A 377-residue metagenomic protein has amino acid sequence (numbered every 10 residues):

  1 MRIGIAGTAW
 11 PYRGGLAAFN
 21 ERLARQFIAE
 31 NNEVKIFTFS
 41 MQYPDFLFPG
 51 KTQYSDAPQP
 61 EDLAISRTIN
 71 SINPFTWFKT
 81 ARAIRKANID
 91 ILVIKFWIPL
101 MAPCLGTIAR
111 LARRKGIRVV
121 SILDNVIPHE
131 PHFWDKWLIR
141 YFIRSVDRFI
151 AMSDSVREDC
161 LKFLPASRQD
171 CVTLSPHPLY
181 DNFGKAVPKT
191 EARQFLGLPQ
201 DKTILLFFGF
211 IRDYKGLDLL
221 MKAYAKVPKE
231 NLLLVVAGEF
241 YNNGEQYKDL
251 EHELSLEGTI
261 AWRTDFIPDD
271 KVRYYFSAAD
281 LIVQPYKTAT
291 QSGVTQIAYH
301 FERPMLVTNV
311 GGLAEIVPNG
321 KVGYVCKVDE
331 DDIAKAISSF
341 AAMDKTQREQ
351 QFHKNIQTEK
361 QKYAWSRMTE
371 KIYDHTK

Functional and structural regions predicted by a protein language model:
G7-R13, R25-K86, V156, D170-V172 (+1 more regions): N-terminal strand-loop element at the rim of the active site of nucleotide-sugar-dependent glycosyltransferases
S40-Y43, F208, L233-K248, D265: Glycosyltransferase donor-sugar binding loop
R144-A186: Donor nucleotide-sugar binding/catalytic pocket of nucleotide-sugar-dependent glycosyltransferases
G184-L198: A short helix/loop element that forms part of the nucleotide-sugar donor recognition site in Leloir-type
P199-K215, M221-Y224, L234-V235: Conserved donor-binding/catalytic core segment of Leloir-type glycosyltransferases
E245-R273: Nucleotide-activated donor-binding/catalytic signature segment of Leloir-type glycosyltransferases, i.e., the conserved
L281, P304-V307: Short hydrophobic beta-strand element within catalytic cores of glycosyltransferases and related nucleotide-activated
N319-D331, S339-K345: Conserved acidic donor-binding segment of nucleotide-sugar-dependent glycosyltransferases
